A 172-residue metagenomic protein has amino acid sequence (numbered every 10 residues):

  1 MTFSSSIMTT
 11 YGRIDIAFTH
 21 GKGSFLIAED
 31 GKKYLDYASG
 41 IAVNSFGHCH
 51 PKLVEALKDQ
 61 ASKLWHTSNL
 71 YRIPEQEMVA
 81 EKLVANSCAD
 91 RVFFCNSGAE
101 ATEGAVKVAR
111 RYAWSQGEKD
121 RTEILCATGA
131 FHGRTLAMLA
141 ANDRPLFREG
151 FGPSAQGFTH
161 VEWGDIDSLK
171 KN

Functional and structural regions predicted by a protein language model:
M1-K22, S39, L70: Active-site-adjacent loop/helix segments that line or gate small-molecule/cofactor pockets in enzymes
T2-F3, K52, L146, S168: Exposed alpha-helical structural elements
S5, K33-K119, E123: Glycine-rich loop-to-alpha-helix module at the N-terminal edge of alpha/beta enzyme cores
R13-I14, G40-I41, H66-T67, R134 (+1 more regions): Short, contiguous strand/loop micro-motifs
F18, C49, E75, V161-G164: Short secondary-structure boundary/capping elements
A28-E29: Short, acidic, Ser/Thr-enriched surface-loop or helix-capping motifs
K82-N172: PLP-dependent aspartate aminotransferase-fold enzymes
